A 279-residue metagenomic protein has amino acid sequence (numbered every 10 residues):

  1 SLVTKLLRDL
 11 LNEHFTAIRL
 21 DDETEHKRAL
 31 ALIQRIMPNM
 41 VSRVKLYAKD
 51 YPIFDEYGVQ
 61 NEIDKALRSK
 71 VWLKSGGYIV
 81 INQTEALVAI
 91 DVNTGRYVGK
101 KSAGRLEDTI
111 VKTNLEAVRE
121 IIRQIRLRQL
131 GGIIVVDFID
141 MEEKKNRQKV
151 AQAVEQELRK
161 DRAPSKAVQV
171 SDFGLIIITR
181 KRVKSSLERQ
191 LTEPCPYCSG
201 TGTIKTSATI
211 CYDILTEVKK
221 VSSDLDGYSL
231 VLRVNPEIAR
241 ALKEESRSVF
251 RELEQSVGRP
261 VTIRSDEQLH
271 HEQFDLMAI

Functional and structural regions predicted by a protein language model:
S1-T84, R264-Q268, D275-I279: Extended, charged alpha/beta regions that create polyanion-binding interfaces
L73-M277: Conserved glycine-centered short motifs in functionally critical loops
